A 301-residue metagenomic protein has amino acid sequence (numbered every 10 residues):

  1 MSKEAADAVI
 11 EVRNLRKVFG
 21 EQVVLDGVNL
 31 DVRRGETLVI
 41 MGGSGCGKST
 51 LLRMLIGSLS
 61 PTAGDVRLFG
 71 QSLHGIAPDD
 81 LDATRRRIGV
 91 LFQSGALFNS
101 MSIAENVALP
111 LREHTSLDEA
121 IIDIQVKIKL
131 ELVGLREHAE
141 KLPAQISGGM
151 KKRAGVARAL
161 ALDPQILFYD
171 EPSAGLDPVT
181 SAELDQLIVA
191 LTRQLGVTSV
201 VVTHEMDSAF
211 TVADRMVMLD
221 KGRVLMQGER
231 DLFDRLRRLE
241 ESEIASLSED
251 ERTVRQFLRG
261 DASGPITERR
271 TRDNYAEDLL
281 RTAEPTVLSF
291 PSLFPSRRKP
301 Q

Functional and structural regions predicted by a protein language model:
I56: Helix-to-loop junction immediately C-terminal to a conserved catalytic motif
Q71-S72, E119-E137: Conserved ABC ATPase "signature" region
L142-I146, M150: Conserved ABC ATPase signature
A161-Q165: A short, proline-enriched helix->beta-strand linker immediately N-terminal to the Walker B motif in ABC-type P-loop
L167-D170: Catalytic Walker B motif of ABC-type/P-loop ATPase nucleotide-binding domains
R223-F257: Conserved beta-strand-loop-alpha-helix hinge in the C-terminal portion of ABC ATPase nucleotide-binding domains
